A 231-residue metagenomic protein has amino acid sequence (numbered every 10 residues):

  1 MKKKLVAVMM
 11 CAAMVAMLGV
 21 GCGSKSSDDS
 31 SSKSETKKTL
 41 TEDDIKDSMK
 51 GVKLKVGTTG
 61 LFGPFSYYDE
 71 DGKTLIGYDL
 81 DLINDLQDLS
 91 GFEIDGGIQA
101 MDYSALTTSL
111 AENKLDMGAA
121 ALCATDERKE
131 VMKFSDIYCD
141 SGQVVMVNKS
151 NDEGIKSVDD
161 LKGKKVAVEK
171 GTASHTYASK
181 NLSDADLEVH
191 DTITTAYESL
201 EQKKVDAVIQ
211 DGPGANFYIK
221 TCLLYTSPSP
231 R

Functional and structural regions predicted by a protein language model:
M1-V20: Sec-dependent bacterial lipoprotein signal peptides
V20-S32: Bacterial lipoprotein signal-peptidase II cleavage site
K37-A121: Extracytoplasmic small-molecule ligand-binding "clamshell" domains of the periplasmic binding protein/Venus flytrap
V56-G63, L75-D88, L122, D140-E198 (+1 more regions): Bilobed "Venus flytrap"/periplasmic-binding protein-like clamshell domains and structurally analogous long
Q87-F92, A111, L115, S150 (+4 more regions): Sec-exported extracytoplasmic/periplasmic mature domains
D95-D160: Acidic, polar ligand-binding/catalytic clefts
R128-E130, Y177-A178, Y197-K204: Short, charged, surface-exposed secondary-structure boundary motifs
Y225-P230: Conserved small/polar residues in nucleotide/adenosyl-binding loops
